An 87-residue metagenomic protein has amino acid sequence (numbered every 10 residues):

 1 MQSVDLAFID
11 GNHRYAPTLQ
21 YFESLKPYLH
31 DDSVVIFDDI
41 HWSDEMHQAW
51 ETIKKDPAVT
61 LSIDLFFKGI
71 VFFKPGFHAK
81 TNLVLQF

Functional and structural regions predicted by a protein language model:
M1-A7: A short acidic, Gly/Pro-enriched loop at the edge of an enzyme's catalytic core that lines a small-molecule cofactor
D10-H13: Switch II (G3) loop of P-loop NTPases
A16-F87: C-terminal substrate-binding/active-site "lid" region of AdoMet-derived donor-dependent transferases
